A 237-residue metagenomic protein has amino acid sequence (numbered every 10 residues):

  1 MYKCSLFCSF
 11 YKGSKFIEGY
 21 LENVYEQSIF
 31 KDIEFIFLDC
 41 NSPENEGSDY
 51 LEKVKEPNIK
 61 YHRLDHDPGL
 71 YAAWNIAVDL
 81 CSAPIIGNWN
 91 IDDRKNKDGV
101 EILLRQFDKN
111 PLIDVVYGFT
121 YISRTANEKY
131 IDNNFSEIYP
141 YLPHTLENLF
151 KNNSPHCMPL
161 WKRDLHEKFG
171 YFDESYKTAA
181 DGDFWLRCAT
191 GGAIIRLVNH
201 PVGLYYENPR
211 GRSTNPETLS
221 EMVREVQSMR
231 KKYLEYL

Functional and structural regions predicted by a protein language model:
G13-E26: Short, well-formed alpha-helical segments that are part of the catalytic scaffolds of diverse glycosyltransferases
D39-D49, N90: A conserved acidic beta->alpha catalytic loop
L64-C81: Glycine-rich, basic loop-to-helix element that forms the pyrophosphate-binding segment of sugar-nucleotide handling
I86: Short aromatic/hydrophobic "clamp" motif used to bind/position activated sugar donors
V100-I131: Conserved donor NDP-sugar-binding/catalytic core segment of glycosyltransferases
Y141-L160: A recurrent flexible, glycine/aromatic-enriched loop bordering the glycosyltransferase active site that acts as
K177-F184: Acidic donor-binding loop at a coil-to-helix junction in glycosyltransferase catalytic cores that engages
A193, P201-N208, T214-L237: Catalytic core of nucleotide-sugar-dependent glycosyltransferases
